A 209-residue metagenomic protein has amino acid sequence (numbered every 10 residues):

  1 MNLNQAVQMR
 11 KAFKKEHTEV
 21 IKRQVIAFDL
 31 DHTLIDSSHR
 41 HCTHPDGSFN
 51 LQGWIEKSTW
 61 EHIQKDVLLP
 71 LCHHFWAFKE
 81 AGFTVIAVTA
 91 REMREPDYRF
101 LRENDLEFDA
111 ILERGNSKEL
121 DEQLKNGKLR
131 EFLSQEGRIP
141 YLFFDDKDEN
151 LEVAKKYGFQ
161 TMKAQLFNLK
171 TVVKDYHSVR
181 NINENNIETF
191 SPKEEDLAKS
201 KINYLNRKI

Functional and structural regions predicted by a protein language model:
N2-E119: Alpha-helical substrate-recognition element adjacent to the catalytic core
I21, F132-I139: Glycine-rich phosphate-binding loop signature in dinucleotide/nucleotide-binding domains
F75-K79, L133, K155: Surface-exposed amphipathic alpha-helices with a cationic face
R99-E107, S134, A154-A164: Short, surface-exposed basic-aromatic patches at helix termini and helix-loop junctions that form
N104-N116, H177-N186, F190: Structural recognition of alpha->loop->beta junctions
E119-Q135: Donor nucleotide-activated moiety binding/catalytic core segment of transferases that use nucleotide-activated donors
R138-N186: Acidic, Mg2+-coordinating phosphoryl-transfer loop and its flanking beta/alpha structural elements, shared across
K199, N206-I209: Non-Sec secretion/translocation targeting segments of pathogen effectors
